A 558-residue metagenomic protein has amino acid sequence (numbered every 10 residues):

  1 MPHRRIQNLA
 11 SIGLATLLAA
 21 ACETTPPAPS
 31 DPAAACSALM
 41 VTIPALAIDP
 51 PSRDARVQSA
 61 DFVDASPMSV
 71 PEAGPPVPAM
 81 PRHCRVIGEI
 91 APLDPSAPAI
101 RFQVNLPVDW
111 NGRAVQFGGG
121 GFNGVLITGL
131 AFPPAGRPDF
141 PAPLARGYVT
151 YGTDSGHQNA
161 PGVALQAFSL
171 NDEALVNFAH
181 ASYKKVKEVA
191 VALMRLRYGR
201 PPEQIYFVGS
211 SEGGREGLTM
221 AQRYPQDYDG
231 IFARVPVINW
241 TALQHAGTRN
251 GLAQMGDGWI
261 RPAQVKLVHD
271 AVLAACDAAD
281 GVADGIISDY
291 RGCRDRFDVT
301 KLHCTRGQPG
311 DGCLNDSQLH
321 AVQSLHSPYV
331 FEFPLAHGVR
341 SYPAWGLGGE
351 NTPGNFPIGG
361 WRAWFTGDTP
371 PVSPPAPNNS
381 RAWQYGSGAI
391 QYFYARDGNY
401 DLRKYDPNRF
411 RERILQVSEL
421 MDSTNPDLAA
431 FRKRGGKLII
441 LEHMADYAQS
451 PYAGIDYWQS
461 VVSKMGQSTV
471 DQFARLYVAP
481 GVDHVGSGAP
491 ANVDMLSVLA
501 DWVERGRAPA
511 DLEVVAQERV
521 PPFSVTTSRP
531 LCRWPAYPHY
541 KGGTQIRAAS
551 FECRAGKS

Functional and structural regions predicted by a protein language model:
A10-A20: Bacterial N-terminal signal peptides
C22-R113, L126-T128, R137-P138, A283 (+5 more regions): Catalytic-loop region of hydrolases
N111, G120-G199, H245-A246, A253 (+2 more regions): Cap/lid segment of the alpha/beta-hydrolase catalytic domain
V208-G213, G217, D446: Gly/Ala-rich beta-loop-alpha elbow adjacent to hydrolase catalytic centers
T219-A221, Q226-V330, V478: A catalytic-pocket lid/entrance helix-loop region that shapes and gates access to the active site across common
I439-E442: Short beta-strand/loop motif that positions the catalytic acidic residue of the alpha/beta-hydrolase fold
A448-Y452: Conserved alpha/beta-hydrolase "acid-adjacent" motif
F473-S487, A500, E518-P522: Histidine-bearing beta->alpha loop at or near hydrolase active sites
